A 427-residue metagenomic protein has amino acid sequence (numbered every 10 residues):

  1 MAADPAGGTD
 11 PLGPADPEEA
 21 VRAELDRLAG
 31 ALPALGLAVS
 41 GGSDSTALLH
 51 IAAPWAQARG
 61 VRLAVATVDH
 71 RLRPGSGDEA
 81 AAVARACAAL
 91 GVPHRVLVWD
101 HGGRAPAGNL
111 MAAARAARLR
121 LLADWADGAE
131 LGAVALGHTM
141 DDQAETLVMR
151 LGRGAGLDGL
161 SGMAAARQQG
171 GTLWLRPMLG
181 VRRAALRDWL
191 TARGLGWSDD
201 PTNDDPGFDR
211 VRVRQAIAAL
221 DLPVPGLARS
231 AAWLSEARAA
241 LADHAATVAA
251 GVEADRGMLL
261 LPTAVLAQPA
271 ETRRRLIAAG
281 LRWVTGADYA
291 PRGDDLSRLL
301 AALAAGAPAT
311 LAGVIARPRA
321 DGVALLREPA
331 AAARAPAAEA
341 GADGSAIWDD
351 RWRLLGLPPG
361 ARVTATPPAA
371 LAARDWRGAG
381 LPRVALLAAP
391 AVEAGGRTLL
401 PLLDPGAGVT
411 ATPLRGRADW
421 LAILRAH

Functional and structural regions predicted by a protein language model:
A2-R150, A184-A185, P329-A331, G396: ATP-dependent adenylation/nucleotidyltransferase module used to activate substrates
P5, P17-S43, A64, W99 (+4 more regions): AMP-forming adenylation/ATP pyrophosphatase catalytic core
A29, T46, I51-W55, A64 (+13 more regions): Bulky hydrophobic/aromatic packing residues
G30, V61, A129, D158 (+3 more regions): Structured loop/turn residues at beta-strand edges in well-structured enzyme cores
A58-G60, A89, Q169, A192 (+1 more regions): Short, well-ordered coil/turn elements that cap or connect secondary structure elements
G60-L63, A88-V92, R118-D124, D158-G162 (+3 more regions): Glycine-rich loops and low-complexity Gly/Arg-rich segments that provide flexible linkers or classic glycine-based
P93, P177, A184, P225 (+2 more regions): Proline-centered helix-kink/hinge sites
G132-A133, T139-R298: Flexible helical/loop "lid" subdomain adjacent to adenine-nucleotide binding pockets
